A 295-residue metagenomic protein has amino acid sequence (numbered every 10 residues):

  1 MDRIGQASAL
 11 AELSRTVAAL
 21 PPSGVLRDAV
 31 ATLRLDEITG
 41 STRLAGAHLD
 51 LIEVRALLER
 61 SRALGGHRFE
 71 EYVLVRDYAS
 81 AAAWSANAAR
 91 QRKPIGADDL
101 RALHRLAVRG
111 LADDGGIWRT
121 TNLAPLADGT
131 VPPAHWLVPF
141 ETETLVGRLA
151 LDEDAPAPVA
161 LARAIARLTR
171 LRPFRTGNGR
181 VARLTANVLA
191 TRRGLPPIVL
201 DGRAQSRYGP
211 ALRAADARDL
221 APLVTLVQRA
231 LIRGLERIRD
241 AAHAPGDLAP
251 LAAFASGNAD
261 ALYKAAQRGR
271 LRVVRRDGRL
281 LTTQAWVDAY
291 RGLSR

Functional and structural regions predicted by a protein language model:
M1-T176, R180-R295: FIC/Doc superfamily catalytic core
